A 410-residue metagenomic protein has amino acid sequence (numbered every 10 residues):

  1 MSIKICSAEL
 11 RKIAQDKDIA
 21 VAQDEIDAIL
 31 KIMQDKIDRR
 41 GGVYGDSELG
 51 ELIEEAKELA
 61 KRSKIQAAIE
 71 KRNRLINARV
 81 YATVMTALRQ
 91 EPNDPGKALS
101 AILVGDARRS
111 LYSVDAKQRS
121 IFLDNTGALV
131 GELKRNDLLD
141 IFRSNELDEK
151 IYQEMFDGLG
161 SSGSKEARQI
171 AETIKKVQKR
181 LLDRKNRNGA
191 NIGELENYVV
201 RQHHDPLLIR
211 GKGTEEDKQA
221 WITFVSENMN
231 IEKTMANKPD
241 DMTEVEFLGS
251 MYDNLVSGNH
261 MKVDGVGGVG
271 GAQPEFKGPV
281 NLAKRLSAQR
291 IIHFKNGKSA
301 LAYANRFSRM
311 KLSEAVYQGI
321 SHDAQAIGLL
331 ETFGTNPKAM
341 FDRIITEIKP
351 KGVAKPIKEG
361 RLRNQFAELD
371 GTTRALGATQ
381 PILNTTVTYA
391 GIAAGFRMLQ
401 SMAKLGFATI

Functional and structural regions predicted by a protein language model:
M1-T409: Non-transmembrane, interaction-prone alpha-helical and coil segments associated with secretion and export
